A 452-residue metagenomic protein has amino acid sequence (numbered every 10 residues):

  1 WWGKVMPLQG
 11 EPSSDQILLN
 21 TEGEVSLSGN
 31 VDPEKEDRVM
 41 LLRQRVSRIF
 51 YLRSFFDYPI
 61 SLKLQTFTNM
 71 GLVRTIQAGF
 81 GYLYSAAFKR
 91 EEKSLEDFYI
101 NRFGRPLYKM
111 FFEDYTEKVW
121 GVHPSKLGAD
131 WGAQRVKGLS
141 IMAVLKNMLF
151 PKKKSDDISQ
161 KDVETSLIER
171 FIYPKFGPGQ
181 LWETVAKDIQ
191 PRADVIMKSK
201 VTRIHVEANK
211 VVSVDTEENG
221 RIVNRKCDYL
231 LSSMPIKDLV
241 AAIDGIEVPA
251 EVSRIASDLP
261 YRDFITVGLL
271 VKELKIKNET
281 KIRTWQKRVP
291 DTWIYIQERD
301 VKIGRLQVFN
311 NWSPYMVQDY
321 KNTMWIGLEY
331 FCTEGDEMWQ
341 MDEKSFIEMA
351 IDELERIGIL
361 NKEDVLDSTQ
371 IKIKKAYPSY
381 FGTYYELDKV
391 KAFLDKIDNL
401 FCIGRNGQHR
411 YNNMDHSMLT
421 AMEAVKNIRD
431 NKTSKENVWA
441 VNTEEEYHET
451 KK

Functional and structural regions predicted by a protein language model:
W1-A86: Dinucleotide-binding Rossmann-like beta1-alpha1 core, especially the glycine-rich loop that anchors the ADP
G10, C227-D228, V365: Local beta-strand N-terminus motif with an aromatic residue
R43, M197-S199, G404: Short loop/edge segments at beta-strand edges and connector loops that shape dinucleotide/nucleotide cofactor-binding
L64-T66, M70-E207, V212, K226 (+1 more regions): Active-site/ligand-binding neighborhood in enzyme catalytic cores
I189, A193, D228, V425-T433: Short, hydrophobic alpha-helical segments
D194-I196, L366-T369, F401: General small-molecule cofactor/ligand-binding pocket signal
M197-K344, E348-G358, E436-E446: Mid-domain catalytic core of redox enzymes that form a hydrophobic substrate pocket/lid adjacent to a catalytic redox
I371, F381-K452: C-terminal lid/capping helical subdomain adjacent to the catalytic/cofactor pocket in oxidative enzymes
